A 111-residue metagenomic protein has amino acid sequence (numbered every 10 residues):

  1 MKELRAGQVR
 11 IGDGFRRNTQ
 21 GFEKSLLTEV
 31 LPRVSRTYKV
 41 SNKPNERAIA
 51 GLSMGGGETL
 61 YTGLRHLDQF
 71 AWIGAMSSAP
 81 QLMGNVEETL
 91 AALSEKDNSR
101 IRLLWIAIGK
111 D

Functional and structural regions predicted by a protein language model:
M1-D111: Non-catalytic cap/lid and distal C-terminal segments of serine-dependent acyl enzymes
